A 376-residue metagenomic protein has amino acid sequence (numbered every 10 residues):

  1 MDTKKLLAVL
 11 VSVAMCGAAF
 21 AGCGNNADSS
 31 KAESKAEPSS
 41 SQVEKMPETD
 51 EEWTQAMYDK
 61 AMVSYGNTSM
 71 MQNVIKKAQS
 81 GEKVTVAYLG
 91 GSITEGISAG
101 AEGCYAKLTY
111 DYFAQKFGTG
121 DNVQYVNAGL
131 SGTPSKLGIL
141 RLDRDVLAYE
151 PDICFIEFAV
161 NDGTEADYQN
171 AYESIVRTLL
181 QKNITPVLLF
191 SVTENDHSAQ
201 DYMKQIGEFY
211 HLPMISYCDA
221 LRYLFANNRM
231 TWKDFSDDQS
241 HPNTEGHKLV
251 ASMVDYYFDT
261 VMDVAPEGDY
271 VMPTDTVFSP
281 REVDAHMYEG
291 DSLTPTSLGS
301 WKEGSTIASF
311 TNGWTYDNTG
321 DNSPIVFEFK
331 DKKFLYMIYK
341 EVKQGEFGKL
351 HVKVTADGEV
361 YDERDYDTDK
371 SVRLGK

Functional and structural regions predicted by a protein language model:
T3-A8, S12-A14, C23-A87, T94-G100 (+4 more regions): N-terminal secretory targeting modules
A87-G90, L108: Short hydrophobic beta-strand that contains or immediately precedes a catalytic carboxylate
G91-S92, V160: Active-site metal-binding loops of divalent metal-dependent hydrolases
S92-I93, G129-S131: Catalytic nucleophile serine of serine hydrolases, specifically the conserved "nucleophile elbow" pentapeptide
I97-E102, E165-Y168: Short, solvent-exposed loop/turn segments at secondary-structure boundaries
A101-L108, A171: Conserved alpha-helical elements of sugar-nucleotide-dependent glycosyltransferases
Y110-Q124, T133, L137-P266, Y316-N322 (+2 more regions): Alpha-helical cap/lid subdomain in secreted, periplasmic, or secretory-pathway luminal O-acyl-processing enzymes
